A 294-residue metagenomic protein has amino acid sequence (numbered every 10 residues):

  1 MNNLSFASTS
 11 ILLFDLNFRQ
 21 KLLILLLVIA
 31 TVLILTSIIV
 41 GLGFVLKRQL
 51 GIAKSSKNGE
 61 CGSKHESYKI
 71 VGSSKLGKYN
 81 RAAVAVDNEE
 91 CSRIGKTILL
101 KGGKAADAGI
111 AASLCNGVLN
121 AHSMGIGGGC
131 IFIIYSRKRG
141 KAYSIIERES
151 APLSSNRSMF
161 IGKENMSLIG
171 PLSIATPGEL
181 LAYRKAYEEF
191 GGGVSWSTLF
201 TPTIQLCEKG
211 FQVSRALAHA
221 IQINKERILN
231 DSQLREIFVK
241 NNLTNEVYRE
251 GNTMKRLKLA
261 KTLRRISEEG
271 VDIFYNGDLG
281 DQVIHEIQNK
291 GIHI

Functional and structural regions predicted by a protein language model:
M1-L23: Short, low-complexity, Lys/Arg-enriched N-terminal segments of secretory-pathway carbohydrate enzymes
L23-L25, I52: General helical structural elements
L25-G41: Single-pass alpha-helical transmembrane segments
V40-Q49: Juxtamembrane cytosolic interface motif at the C-terminal end of transmembrane helices
R48-T97, G103-E269, F274-N276, G280-I294: Noncatalytic scaffold domains of N-terminal-nucleophile
